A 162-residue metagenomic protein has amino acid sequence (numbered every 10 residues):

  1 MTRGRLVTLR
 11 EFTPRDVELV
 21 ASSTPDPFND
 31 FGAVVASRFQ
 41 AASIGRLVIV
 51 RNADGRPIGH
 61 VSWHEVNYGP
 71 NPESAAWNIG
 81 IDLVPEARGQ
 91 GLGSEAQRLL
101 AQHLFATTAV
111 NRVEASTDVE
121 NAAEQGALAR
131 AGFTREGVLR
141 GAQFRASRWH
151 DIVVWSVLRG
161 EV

Functional and structural regions predicted by a protein language model:
M1-F28, R46-V162: Acyl-donor (CoA/ACP) binding surface of acyl/acetyltransferases
F31: Short, conserved clusters of charged catalytic residues that mark active-site and nucleotide-handling motifs
V34-A36: Short, basic/aromatic recognition patches
R38-S43, F133: Short loop/turn motifs at secondary-structure junctions and domain boundaries
